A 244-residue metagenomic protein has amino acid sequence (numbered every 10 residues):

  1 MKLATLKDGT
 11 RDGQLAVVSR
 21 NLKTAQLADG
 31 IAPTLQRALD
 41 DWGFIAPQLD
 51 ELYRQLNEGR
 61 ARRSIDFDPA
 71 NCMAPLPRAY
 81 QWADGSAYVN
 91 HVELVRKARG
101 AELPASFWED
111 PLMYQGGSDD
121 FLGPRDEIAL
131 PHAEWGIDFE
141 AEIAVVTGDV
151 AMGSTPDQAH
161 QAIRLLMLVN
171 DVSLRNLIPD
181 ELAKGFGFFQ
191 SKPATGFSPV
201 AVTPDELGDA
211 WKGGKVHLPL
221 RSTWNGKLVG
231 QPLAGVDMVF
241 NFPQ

Functional and structural regions predicted by a protein language model:
M1-D12, S19-N21, P33-Q231: Active-site microenvironments in enzyme catalytic cores
P232-Q244: Active-site cofactor/co-catalyst pockets and adjacent glycine-rich loops in catalytic enzymes
